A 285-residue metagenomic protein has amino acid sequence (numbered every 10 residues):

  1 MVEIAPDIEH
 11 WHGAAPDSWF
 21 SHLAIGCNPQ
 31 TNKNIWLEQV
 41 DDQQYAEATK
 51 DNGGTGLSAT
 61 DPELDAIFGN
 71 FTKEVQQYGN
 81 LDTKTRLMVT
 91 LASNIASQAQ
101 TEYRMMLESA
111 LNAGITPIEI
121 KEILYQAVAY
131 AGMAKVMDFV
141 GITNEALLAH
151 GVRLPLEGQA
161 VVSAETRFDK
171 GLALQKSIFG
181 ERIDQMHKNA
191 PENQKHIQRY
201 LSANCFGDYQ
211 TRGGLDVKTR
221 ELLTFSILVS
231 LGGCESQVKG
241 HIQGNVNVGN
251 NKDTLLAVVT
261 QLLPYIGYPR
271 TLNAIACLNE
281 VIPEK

Functional and structural regions predicted by a protein language model:
M1-D7: Short acidic-glycine-tyrosine-enriched beta hairpin
W11-D51: Double-stranded beta-helix
D51-T85, S97, T101-N112, V136-V217 (+4 more regions): Acidic, glycine/proline-rich low-complexity segments that act as flexible tails and inter-domain linkers
T85-N94, I123-L124, T219-V229, V238 (+1 more regions): Short, structured motif recognition centered on aromatic/hydrophobic residues
T90-T101, G233: Alpha-helical bundle segments that constitute or directly flank the non-heme di-iron/ferroxidase center
I115-E119: Winged helix-turn-helix DNA-binding recognition segment
E122, V128-M133: Substrate/cofactor-recognition hotspot
